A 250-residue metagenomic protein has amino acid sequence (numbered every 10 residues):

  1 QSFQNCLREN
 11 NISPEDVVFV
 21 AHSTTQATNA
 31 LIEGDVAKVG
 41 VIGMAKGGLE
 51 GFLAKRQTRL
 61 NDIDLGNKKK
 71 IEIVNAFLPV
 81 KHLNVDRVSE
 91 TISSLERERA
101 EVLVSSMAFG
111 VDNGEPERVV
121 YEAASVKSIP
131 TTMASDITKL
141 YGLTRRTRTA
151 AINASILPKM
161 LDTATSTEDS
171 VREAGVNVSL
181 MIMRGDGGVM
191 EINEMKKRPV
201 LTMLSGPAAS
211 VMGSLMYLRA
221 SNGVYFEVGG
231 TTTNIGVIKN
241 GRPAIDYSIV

Functional and structural regions predicted by a protein language model:
Q1-V250: N-terminally biased helix-coil "hinge/interface" segments that flank
